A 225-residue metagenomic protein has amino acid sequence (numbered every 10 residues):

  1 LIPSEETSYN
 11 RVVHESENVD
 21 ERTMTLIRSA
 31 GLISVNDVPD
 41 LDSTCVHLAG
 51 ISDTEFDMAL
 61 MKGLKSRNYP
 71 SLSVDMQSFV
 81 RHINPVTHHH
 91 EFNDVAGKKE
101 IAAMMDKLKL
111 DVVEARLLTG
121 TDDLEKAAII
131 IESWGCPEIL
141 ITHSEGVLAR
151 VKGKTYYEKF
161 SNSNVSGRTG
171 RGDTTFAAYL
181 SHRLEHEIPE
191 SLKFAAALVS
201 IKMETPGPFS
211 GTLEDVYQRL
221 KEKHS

Functional and structural regions predicted by a protein language model:
L1-A49, T54, A59-S71, R219-S225: Conserved N-terminal subdomain of the carbohydrate kinase-like
E5, S78-V80, S144-E145, S161-N164: Glycine-rich beta-alpha junction loops
S8-V13, R81-P85, V165-G170: Short, charged, surface-exposed secondary-structure boundary motifs
S16, H89-F92, Y156-K159, S210: Short, hinge-like loop/turn segments at secondary-structure boundaries
G50, V74-S78, V112: Short, structured patches in soluble enzyme cores that scaffold and shape functional sites
L72-D75, L140: Structural detector of well-ordered beta-strand residues that form the stable sheet scaffold of enzyme domains
R81-T155: Conserved phosphate/ATP/ADP-binding segment of small-molecule kinases
C136, F160-H224: Conserved post-catalytic alpha-helical subdomain immediately downstream of the catalytic base and nucleotide-binding
